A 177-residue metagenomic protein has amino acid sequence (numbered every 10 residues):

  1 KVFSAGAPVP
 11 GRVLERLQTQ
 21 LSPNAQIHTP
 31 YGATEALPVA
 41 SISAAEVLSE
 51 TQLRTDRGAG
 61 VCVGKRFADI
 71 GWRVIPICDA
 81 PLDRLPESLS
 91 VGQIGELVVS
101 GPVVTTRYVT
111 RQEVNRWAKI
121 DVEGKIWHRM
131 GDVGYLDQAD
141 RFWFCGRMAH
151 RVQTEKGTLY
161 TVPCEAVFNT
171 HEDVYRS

Functional and structural regions predicted by a protein language model:
K1-G58, G71, P86: Gly/Ser/Thr-rich phosphate-binding loop
T19-Q20, K65, T170: Solvent-exposed polar/charged
Q26-H28, E96, R141: Beta-sheet entry/capping signal
G60, S88-V91, W127, Y135: Residue-level "contact hotspot" at macromolecular interaction interfaces
K65-D69, I77-I120, G157-Y160: Conserved ATP/PPi-binding loop(s) of AMP-dependent carboxylate-activating enzymes
G101, T106-R107, K125-I126, G131-S177: AMP-binding/adenylate-forming catalytic core of the ANL superfamily
